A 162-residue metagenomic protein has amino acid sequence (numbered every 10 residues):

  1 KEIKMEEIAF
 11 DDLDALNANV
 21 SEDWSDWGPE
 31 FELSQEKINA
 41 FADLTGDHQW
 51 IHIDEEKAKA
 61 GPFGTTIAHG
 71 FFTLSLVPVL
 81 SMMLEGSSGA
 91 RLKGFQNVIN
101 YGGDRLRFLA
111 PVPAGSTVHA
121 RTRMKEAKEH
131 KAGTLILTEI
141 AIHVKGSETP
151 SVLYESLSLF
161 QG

Functional and structural regions predicted by a protein language model:
K4-E22, F108-G162: HotDog/MaoC-like acyl-thioester-processing domains
M5-N100: Hot-dog-fold acyl-thioester-processing enzymes
Y101-R105: A beta-strand/beta-hairpin structural motif
